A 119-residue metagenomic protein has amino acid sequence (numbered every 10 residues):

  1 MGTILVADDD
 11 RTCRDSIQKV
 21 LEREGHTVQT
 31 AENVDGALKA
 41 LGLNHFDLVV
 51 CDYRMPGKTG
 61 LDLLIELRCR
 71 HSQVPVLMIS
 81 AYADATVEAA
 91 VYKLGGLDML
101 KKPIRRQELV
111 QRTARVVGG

Functional and structural regions predicted by a protein language model:
R11-Q29, L94: Two-component/phosphorelay signaling modules centered on CheY-like receiver
R14, P56, D84: The feature encodes the CheY-like receiver
T30-L48, C69: Acidic, metal-coordinating helix/loop segments flanking the phosphotransfer/catalytic sites of two-component signaling
E32-N33, T59-D62, G95: Acidic catalytic/metal-coordinating carboxylates
C51-D52: Active-site T/S-Asp motif of two-component receiver
T86, I104-T113: C-terminal output helix
